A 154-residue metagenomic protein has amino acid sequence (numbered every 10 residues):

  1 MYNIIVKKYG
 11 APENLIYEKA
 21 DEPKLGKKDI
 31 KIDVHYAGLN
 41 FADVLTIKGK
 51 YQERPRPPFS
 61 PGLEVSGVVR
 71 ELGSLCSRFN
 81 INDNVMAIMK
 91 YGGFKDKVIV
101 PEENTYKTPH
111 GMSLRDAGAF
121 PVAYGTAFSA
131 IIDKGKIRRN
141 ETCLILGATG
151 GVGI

Functional and structural regions predicted by a protein language model:
P12-E18, K50-Y51, G125-S129: Short gly/ser/thr-rich secondary-structure transition/capping motifs
I16, K28, L63, E102 (+1 more regions): Exposed loop/turn and edge beta-strand positions of beta-sandwich/beta-sheet ligand-binding modules
Y17-E22, S66-V68, K97-I99, T105: Conserved hydrophobic/aromatic beta-strand scaffold that supports enzyme active sites
D21-G38, K50-G92: Glycine-rich beta-strand-centered segment in the early N-terminal region that forms part of a ligand/cofactor-binding
Y36, L45, N84-G147: NAD(P)H dinucleotide-binding glycine-rich loop of Rossmann-like/cofactor-binding domains, especially the beta1-alpha1
A42-K48: Cytochrome P450 core scaffold surrounding the K-helix E-X-X-R motif and the conserved "meander" helix-loop region
G153-I154: N-terminal Rossmann-fold NAD(P) dinucleotide-binding loop
